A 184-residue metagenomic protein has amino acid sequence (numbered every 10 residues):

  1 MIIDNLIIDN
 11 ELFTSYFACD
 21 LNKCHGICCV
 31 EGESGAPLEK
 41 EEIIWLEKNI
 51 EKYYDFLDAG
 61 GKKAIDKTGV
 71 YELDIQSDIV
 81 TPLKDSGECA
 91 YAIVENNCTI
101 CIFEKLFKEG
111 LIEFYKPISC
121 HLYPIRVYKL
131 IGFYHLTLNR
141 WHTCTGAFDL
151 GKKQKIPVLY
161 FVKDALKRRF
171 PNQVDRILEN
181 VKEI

Functional and structural regions predicted by a protein language model:
M1-I184: Short loop/turn segments that flank or connect secondary-structure elements
